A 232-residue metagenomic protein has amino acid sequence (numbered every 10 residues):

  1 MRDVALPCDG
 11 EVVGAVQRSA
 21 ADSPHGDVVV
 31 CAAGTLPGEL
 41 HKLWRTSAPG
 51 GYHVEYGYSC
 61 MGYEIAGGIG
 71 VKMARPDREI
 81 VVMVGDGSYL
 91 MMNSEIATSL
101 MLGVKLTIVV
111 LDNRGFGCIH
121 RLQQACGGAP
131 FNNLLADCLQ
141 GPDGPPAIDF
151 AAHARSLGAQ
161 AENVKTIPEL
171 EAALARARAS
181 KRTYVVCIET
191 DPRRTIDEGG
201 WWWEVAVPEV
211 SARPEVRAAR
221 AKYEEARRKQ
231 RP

Functional and structural regions predicted by a protein language model:
M1-P49, E55-G57, N93: Cofactor-pocket helix-loop regions in the catalytic cores of large enzyme subunits
G38-E39, L43-P232: Thiamine diphosphate
